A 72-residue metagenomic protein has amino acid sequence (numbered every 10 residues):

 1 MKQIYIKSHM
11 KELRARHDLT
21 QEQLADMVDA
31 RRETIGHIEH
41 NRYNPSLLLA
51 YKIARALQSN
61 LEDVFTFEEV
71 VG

Functional and structural regions predicted by a protein language model:
M1-R16: A short, Lys/Arg-rich alpha-helix, primarily the initiator
A15, D26, R55: Alpha-helical residues within the helix-turn-helix
D18-H37: Short alpha-helical DNA-recognition segment
R42-K52, V71: Short, basic-rich loop-to-helix N-cap that marks the start of a DNA-contacting helix
L48-D63: DNA major-groove recognition helix of helix-turn-helix/homeodomain DNA-binding modules
F65-G72: Short, charged recognition helix plus adjacent turn of helix-turn-helix-like nucleic-acid-binding domains
